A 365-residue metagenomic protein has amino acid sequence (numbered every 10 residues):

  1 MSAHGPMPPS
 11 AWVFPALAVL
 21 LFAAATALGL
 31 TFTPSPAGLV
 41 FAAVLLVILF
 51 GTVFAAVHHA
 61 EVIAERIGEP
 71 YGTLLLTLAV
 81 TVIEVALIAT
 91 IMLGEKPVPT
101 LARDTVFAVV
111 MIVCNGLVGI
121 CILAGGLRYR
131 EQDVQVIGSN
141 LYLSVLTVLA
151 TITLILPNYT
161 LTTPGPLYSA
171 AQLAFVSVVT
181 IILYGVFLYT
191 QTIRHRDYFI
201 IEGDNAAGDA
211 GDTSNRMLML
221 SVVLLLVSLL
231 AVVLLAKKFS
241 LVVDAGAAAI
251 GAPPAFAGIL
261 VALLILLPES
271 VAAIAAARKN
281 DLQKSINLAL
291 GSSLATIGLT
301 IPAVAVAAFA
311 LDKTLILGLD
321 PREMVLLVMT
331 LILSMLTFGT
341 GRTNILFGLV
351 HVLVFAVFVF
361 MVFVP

Functional and structural regions predicted by a protein language model:
M1-P365: Hydrophobic alpha-helical segments, chiefly the membrane-spanning helices and signal/signal-anchor peptides
